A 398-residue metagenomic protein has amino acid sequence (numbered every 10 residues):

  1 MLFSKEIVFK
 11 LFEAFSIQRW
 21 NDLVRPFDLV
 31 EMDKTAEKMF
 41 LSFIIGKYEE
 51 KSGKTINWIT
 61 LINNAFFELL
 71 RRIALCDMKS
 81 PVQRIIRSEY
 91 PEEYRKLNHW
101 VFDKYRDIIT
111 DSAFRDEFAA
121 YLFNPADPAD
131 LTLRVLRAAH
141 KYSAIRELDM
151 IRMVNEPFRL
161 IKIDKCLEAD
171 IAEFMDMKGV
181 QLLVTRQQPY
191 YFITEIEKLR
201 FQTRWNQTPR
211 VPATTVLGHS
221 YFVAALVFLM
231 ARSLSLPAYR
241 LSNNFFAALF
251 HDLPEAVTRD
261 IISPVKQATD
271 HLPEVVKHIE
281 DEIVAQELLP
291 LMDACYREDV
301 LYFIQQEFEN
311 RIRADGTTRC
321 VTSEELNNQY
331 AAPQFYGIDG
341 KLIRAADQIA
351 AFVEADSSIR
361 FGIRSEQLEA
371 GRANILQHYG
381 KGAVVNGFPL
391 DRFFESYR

Functional and structural regions predicted by a protein language model:
M1-R398: Alpha-helical, largely C-terminal catalytic domains that coordinate divalent metal ions via clustered Asp/Glu/His
